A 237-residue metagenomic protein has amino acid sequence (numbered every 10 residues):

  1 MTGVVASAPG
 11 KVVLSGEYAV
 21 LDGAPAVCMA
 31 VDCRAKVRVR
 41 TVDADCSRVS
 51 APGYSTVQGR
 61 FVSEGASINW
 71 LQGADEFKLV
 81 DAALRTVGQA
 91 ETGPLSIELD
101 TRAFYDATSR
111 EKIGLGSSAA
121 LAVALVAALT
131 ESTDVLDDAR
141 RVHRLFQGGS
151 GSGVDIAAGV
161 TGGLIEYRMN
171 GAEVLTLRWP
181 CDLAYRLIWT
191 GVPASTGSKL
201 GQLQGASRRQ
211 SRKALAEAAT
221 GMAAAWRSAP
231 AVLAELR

Functional and structural regions predicted by a protein language model:
T2-S15, V20, C28, K36-E91 (+5 more regions): C-terminal nucleotide
A24, A74-F77, I113-V123, G151: Short, conserved micro-motifs enriched in small and acidic residues
V31, R110-D134: DPxDG-like acidic metal-binding loop motif
